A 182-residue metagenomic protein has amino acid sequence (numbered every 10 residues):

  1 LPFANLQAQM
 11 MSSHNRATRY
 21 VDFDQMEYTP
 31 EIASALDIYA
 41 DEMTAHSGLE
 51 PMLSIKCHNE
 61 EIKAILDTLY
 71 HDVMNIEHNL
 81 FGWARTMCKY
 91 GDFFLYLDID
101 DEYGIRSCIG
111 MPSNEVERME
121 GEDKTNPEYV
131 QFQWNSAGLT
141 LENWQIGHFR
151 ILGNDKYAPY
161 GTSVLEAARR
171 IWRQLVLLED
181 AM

Functional and structural regions predicted by a protein language model:
L1-T44, G48-M52, E60-M182: Structured, contiguous alpha/beta core segments that scaffold functional sites
K56: Short gly/ser-rich anion-binding loops that grip negatively charged ligand groups
